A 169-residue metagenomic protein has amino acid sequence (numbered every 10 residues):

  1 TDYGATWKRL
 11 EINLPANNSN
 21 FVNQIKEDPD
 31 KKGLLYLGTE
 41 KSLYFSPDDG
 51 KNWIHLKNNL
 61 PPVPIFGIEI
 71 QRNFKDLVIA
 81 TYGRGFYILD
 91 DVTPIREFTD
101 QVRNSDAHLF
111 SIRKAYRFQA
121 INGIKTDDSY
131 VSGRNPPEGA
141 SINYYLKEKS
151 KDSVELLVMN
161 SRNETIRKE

Functional and structural regions predicted by a protein language model:
T1-Y130, P136-A140: Beta-propeller blade termini and top-face loops
P15, E148-K149: Short polar/acidic secondary-structure junctions
L89-D90, Y145-K147: Solvent-exposed residues in well-ordered beta-strands and their adjoining turns, especially edge/terminal strands
I142-N143, K149-E169: Beta-strand-rich binding/interaction modules
